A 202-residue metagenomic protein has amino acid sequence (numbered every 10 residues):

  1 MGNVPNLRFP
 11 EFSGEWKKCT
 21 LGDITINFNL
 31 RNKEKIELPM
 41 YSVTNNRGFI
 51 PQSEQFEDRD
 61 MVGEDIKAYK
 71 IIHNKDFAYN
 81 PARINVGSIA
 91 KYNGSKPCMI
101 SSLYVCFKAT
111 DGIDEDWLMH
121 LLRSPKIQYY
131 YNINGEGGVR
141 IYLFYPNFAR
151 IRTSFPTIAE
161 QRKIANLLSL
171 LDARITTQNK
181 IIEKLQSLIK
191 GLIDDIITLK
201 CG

Functional and structural regions predicted by a protein language model:
M1-G14, T177-G202: Short amphipathic coiled-coil heptad-repeat segments
G2-N6, A82, C98-L103, E136-A159: A short glycine-rich beta-alpha junction/loop motif
R8-N32: Non-catalytic DNA-recognition/assembly elements of restriction-modification systems
P10-E15, V105-E115, I133, P146-A165: Proline-centric
F28-G63: DNA target-recognition patches
E64-I127: A short beta-sheet element
R162-R174: Extracellular/lumenal glycan-associated surfaces
